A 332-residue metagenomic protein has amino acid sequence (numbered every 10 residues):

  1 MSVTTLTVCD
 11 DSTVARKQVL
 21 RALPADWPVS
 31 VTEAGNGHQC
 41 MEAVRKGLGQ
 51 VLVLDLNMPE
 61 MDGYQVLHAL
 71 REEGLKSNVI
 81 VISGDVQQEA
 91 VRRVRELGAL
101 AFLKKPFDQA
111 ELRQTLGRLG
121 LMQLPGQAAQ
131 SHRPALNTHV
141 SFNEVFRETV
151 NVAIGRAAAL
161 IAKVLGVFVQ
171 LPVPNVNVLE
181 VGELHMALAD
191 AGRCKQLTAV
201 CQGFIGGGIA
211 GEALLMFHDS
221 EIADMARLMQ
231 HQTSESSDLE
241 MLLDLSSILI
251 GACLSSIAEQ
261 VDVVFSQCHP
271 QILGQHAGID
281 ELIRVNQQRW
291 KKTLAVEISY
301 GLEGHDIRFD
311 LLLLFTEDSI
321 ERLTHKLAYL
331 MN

Functional and structural regions predicted by a protein language model:
T13-T32, E72: Two-component/phosphorelay signaling modules centered on CheY-like receiver
E33-E42, D62-V66: Helix N-cap/capping motif at the beta->alpha junctions
G47-V53: Active-site beta3 strand of CheY-like receiver
D55, S83: Active-site residues of response regulator receiver
M58: Receiver (REC) domain active-site loop signature in two-component systems and cognate sites in sensor histidine kinases
K105: A Lys-centered signature of the CheY-like receiver
A129-V140, E144-E235, M241-N332: Composition-driven recognition of glycine/serine/threonine/acidic- and proline-rich low-complexity segments and repeats
